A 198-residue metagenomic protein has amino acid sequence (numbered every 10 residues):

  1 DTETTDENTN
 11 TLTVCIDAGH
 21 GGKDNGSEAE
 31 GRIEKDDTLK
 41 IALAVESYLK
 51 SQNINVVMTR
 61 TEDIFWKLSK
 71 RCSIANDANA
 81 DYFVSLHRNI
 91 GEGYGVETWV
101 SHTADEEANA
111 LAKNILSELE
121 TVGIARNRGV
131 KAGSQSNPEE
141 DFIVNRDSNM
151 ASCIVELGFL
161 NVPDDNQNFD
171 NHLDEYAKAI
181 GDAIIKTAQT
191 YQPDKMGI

Functional and structural regions predicted by a protein language model:
D1-L12: Non-catalytic propeptide/linker segments at domain boundaries
T4-D6, A29, N161: Polar low-complexity intrinsically disordered regions enriched in Ser/Thr and small residues
T11-V14, V96: Nucleotide donor/acceptor-binding cores
V14-E28: Short, surface-exposed beta-strand segments enriched in small/polar/acidic residues
N25-K40: Glycine- and acidic-residue-enriched helix-capping/strand-helix junction motifs
D36-I198: Active-site-proximal helix/loop segments of hydrolytic enzymes
